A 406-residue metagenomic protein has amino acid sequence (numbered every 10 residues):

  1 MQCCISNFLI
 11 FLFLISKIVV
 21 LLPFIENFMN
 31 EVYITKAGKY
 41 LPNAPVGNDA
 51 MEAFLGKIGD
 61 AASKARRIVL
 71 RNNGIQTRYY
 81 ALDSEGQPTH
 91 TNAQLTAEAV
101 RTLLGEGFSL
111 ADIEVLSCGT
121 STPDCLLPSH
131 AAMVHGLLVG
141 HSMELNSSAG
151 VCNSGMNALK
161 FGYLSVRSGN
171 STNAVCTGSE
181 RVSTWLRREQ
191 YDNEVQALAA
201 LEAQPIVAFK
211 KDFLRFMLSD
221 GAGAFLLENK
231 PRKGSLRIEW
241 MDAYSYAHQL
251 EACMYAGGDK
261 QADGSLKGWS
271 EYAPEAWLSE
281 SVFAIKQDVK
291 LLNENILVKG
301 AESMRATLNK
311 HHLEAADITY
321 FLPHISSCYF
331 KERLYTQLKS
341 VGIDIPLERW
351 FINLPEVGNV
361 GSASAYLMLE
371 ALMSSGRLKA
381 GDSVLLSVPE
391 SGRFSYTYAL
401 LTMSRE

Functional and structural regions predicted by a protein language model:
I5-P23: Hydrophobic alpha-helical signal peptides and transmembrane signal-/tail-anchor segments that drive secretory-pathway
F28-T89, Q204-E294, P389, A399-E406: Condensing-enzyme catalytic core mediating Claisen C-C bond formation in acyl metabolism
T35, A149, A174-E180, L227 (+1 more regions): Short beta-strand segments
P45-V46, L127-S129, K160, W185-Q190 (+2 more regions): Short acidic, glycine/serine/threonine-rich loops at helix termini
A93, A97, T122-D124, G136 (+4 more regions): Claisen-condensing/thiolase-fold acyl-transfer catalytic domains that form or cleave C-C bonds in fatty acid
D112-G119, A316-H324: Short glycine-rich phosphate-binding loop at a beta-alpha junction
N170-D192, Y246-Y255, C328: Acyl-CoA/ACP chain-elongation machinery
W185-A208: Short, flexible helix-coil linker/hinge segments at the edges of structured domains or between repeats
